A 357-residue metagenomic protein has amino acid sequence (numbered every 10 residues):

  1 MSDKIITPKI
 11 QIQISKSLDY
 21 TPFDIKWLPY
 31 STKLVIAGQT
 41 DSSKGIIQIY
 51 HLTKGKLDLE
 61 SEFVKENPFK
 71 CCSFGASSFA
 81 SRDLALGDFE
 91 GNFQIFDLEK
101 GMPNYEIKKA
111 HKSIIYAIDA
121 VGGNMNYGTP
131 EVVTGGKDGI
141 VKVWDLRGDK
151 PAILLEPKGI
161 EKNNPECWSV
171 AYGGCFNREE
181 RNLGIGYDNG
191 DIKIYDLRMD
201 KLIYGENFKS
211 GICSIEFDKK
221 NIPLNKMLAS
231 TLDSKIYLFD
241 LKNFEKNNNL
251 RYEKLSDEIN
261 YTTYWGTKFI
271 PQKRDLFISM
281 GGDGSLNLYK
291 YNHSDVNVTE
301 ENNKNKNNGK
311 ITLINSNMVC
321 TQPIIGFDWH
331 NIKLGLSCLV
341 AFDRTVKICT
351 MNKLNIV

Functional and structural regions predicted by a protein language model:
S2-I14, Y30-F63, F96-E99: Beta-propeller domains
Q11-K16, D58-F63, M102-K108, K150-I160 (+3 more regions): A short beta-strand motif characteristic of beta-propeller blades
Y20-W27, N67-A76, K112-G123, E161-C175 (+3 more regions): Canonical WD40 repeat/beta-propeller blade segments in eukaryotic WD-repeat proteins
T32-I36, F79-A85, N104-Y105, M125-V133 (+6 more regions): Structural hallmark of WD40 beta-propellers
G38-D41, G87-E90, G135-D138, L146 (+4 more regions): Conserved strand-to-loop turn within each blade of WD40 beta-propeller repeats
G45-H51, F93-D97, V141-D145, I192-D196 (+3 more regions): WD40-repeat beta-propellers
V121-E206, S210: Solenoidal tandem-repeat scaffolds enriched in leucines and small polar residues
L202-V357: Structured C-terminal portions of repeat-based eukaryotic scaffold domains
